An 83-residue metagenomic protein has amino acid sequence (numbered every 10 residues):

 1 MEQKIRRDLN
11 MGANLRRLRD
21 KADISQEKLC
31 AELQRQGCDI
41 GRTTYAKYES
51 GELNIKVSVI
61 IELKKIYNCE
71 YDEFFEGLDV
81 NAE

Functional and structural regions predicted by a protein language model:
M1-A22: A short, Lys/Arg-rich alpha-helix, primarily the initiator
E2-R6, K28, K65, D72-E83: Short, charged recognition helix plus adjacent turn of helix-turn-helix-like nucleic-acid-binding domains
L15, L29-C30, Y45-Y48, F74: Conserved hydrophobic/aromatic packing and binding residues within compact polymer-binding modules
K21, E32, I66: Residues within the alpha-helical elements of helix-turn-helix
Q34-N54: Recognition helix of helix-turn-helix/homeodomain-like DNA-binding domains that insert into the DNA major groove
N54-I55, F74: Short amphipathic alpha-helical segment with a characteristic S/N-K-E followed by hydrophobic residues
V57-I60: Long, hydrophobic alpha-helical segments
